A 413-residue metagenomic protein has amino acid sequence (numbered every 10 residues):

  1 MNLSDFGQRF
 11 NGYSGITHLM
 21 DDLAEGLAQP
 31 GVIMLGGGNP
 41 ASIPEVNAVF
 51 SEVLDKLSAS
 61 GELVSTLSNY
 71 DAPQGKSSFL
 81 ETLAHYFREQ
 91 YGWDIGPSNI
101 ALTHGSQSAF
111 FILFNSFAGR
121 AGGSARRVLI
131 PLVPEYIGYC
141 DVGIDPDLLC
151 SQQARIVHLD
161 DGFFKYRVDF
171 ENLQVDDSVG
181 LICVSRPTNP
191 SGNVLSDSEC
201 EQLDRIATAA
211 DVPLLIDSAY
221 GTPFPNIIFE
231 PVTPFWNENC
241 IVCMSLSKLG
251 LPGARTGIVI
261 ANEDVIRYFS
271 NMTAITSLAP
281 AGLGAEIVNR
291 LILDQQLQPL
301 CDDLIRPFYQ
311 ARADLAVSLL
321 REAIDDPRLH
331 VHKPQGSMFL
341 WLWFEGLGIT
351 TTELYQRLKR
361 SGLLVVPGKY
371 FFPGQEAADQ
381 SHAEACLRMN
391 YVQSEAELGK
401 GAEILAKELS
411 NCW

Functional and structural regions predicted by a protein language model:
N2, E81, H85, E89 (+4 more regions): PLP-dependent enzyme catalytic core of the Aspartate aminotransferase-like
R9-G105, A154, D161-N172, P299 (+1 more regions): N-terminal small-domain helix-loop-helix segment of the aminotransferase-like
G38-S42, Q107-S108, E135-G138, P187-P190 (+9 more regions): Short, solvent-exposed loop/turn segments at secondary-structure junctions
S65-A210, L215-W236, I241: Conserved core of the PLP fold type I
P231-N271, A279-L283, L398-G401: Active-site PLP attachment segment
S270-T276, D294-S318, L347: Structural signature of PLP-dependent enzymes
I305-V317, L329-F344, H382: Conserved glycine-rich beta-strand-loop-beta hairpin in the small C-terminal domain of fold type I
R328, F339-L387, K400: Conserved C-terminal alpha-helix-loop-beta "cap" of PLP-dependent enzymes that closes/shapes the active-site mouth
